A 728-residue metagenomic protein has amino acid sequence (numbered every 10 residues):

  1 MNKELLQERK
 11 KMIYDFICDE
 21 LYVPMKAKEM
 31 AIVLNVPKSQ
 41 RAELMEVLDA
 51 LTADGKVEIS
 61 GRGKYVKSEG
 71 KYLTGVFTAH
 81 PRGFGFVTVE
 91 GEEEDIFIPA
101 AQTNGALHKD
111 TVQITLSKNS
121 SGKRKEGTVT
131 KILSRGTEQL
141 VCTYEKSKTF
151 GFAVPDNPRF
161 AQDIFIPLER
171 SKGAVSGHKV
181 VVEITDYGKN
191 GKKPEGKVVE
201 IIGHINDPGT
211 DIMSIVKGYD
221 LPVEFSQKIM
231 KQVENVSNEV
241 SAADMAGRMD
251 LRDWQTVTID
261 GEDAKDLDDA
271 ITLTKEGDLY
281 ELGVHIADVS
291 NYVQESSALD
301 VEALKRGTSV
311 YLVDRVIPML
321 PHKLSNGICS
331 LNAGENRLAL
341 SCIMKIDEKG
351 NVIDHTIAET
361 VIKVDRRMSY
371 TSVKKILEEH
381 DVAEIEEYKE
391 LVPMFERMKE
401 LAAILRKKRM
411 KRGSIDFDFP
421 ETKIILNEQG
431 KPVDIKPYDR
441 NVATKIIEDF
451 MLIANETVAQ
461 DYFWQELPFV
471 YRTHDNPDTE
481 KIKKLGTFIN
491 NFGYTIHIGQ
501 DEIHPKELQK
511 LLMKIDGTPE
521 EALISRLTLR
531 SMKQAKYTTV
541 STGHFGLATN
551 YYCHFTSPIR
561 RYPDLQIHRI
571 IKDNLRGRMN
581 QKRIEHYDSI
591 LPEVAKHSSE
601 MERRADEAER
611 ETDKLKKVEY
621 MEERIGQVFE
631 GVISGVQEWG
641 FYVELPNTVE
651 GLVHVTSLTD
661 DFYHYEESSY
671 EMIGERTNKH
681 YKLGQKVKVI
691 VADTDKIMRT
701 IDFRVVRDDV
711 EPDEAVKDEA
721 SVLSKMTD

Functional and structural regions predicted by a protein language model:
M1-G283, S290-N336, K374-K375, E671-M672 (+2 more regions): Charge-lined substrate channels and their catalytic hotspots, especially those that engage the 3′ end of RNA
M1-Q7, K11-Y14, V23-P24, R707-D728: Intrinsically disordered, low-complexity mixed-charge segments
I32, V181, D186-G188, I212-K217 (+7 more regions): Electropositive polyanion-binding surfaces
E94-P99, F160-I166, V649-Y665, D713-D718: A short macromolecule-binding patch
